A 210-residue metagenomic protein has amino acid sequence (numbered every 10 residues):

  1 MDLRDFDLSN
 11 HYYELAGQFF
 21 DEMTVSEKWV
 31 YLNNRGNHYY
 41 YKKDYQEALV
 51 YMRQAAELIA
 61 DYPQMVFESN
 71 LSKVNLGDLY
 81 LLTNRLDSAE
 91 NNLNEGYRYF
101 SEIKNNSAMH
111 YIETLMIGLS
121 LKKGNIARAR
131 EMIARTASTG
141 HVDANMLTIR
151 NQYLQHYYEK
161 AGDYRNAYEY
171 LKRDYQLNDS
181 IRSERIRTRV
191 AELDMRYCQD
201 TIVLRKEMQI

Functional and structural regions predicted by a protein language model:
M1-D2, S26-Y41, F67-D78, A108-L115 (+1 more regions): Conserved alpha-helical positions within TPR/SEL1-like repeat arrays
E14-F20, R53-D61, N94-K104, A134-T139 (+1 more regions): Amphipathic alpha-helical segments of tetratricopeptide repeats
M23-V25, Y62-M65, K104-N105, V142-M146: Short coil/turn linker motifs that delimit alpha-helical repeat modules in TPR/alpha-solenoid proteins
D87-S88, F100, S107, S120 (+3 more regions): Coil residues (strongly favoring Ser/Thr
A127-R130, A134-I210: Hydrophobic positions within repeat-based interaction scaffolds
